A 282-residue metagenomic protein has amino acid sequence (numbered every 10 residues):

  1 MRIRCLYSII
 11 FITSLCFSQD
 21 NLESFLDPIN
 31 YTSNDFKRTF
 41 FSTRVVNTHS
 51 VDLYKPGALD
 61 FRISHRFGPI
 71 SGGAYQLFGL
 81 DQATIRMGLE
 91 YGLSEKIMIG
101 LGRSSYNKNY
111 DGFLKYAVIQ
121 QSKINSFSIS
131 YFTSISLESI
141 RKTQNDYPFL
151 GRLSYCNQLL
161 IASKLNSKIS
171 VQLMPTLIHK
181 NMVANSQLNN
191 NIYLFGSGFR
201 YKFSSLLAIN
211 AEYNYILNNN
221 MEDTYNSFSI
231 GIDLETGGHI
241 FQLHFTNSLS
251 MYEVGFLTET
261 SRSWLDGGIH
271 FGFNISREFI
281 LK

Functional and structural regions predicted by a protein language model:
R4-L6, K202, F279: Small/flexible residues
R4-S14: Sec-dependent N-terminal signal peptides
Q19-K142, L153-N157, S163-L173, L177-N181 (+2 more regions): Transmembrane beta-barrel domains of Gram-negative outer membranes and organellar outer membranes
F149-L150: C-terminal low-complexity, charged extensions that often adopt amphipathic alpha-helices
I169, L173-I216: A mid-sequence, solvent-exposed acidic-amphipathic segment
D223: Positively charged, low-complexity, intrinsically disordered RNA-binding extensions
